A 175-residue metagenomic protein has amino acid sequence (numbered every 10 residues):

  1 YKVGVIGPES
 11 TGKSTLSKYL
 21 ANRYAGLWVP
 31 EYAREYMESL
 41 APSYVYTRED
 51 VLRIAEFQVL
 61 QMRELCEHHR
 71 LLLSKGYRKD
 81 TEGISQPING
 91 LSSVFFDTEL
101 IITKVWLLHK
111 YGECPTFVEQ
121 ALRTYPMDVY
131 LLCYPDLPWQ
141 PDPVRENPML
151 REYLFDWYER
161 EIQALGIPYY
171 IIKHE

Functional and structural regions predicted by a protein language model:
Y1-K2: Pre-Walker A (Motif I) flank of P-loop NTPase domains
V5: Hydrophobic anchor at the beta1->P-loop junction of P-loop NTPases
E9: The conserved Walker
K13: Conserved lysine of the Walker
L16: Hydrophobic positions on the alpha1 helix immediately C-terminal to the Walker A/P-loop
N22-V59: Conserved substrate/cofactor phosphate-moiety recognition/catalytic segment in nucleotide-dependent phosphotransferases
A55-Y125, Q140: Glycine-rich phosphate-binding loop used to anchor ATP phosphates in small-molecule kinases, encompassing both
K110-E175: A glycine- and Lys/Arg-enriched "phosphate-lid" helix/loop adjacent to the NTP-binding pocket of small-molecule kinases
